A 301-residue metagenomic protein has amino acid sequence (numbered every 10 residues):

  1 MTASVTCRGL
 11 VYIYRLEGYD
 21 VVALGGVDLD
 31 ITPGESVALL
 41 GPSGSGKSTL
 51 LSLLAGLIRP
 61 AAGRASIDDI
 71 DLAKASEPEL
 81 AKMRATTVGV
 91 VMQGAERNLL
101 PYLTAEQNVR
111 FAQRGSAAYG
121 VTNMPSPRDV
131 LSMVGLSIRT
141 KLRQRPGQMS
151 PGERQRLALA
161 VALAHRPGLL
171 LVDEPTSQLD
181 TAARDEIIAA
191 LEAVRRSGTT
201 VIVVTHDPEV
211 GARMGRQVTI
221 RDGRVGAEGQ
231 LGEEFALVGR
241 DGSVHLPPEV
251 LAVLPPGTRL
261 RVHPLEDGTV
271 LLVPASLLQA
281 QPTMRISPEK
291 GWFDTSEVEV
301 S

Functional and structural regions predicted by a protein language model:
A55: Helix-to-loop junction immediately C-terminal to a conserved catalytic motif
G63-D71: Conserved ABC transporter NBD signature motif
D71, T122-T140: Conserved ABC ATPase "signature" region
L72-G89: ABC ATPase NBD coupling module
R145-M149, E153: Conserved ABC ATPase signature
A162-L163: ABC ATPase C-loop
R166: Conserved catalytic motifs of ABC-family nucleotide-binding domains
L170-D173: Catalytic Walker B motif of ABC-type/P-loop ATPase nucleotide-binding domains
